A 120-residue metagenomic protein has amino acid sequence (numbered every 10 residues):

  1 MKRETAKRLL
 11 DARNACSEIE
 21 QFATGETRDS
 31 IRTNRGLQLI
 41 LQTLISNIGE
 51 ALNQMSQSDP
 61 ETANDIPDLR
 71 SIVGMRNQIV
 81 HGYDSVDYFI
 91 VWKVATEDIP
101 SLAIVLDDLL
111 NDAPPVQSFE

Functional and structural regions predicted by a protein language model:
M1-E120: Solvent-exposed interaction patches of small proteins and small membrane subunits
